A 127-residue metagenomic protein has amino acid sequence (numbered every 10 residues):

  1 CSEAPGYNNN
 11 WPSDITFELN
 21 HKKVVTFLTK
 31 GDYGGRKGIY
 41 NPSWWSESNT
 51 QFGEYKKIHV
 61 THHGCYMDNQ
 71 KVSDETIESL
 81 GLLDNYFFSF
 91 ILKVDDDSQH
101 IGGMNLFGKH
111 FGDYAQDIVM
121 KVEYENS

Functional and structural regions predicted by a protein language model:
Y7, V25, S98-H100: Residue-level signal for secondary-structure boundary sites
Y7-L19: Short coil-to-beta strand junction motifs in C2/discoidin
E18-T26: Short strand-turn-strand beta-turns centered on an Asx-Gly dipeptide
T29-N85, S98-H100: Extended, solvent-exposed segments with strong compositional bias
C65-S127: Exposed low-complexity, polar/acidic, P/S/T/G-rich flexible segments that act as propeptides, protease-susceptible
